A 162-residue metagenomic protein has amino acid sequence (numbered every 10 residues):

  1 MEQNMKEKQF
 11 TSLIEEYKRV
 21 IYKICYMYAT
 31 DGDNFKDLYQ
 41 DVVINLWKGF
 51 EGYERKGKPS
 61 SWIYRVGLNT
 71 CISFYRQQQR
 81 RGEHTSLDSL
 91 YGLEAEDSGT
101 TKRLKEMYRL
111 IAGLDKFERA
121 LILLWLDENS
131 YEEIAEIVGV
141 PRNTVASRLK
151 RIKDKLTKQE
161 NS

Functional and structural regions predicted by a protein language model:
M1-K23, M27, K36: A short, charge-rich alpha-helical start-of-domain segment used by transcription regulators
R19, T30, G57, N129-S130: Residue-level signal for the short linker/turn that defines the boundary of a DNA-recognition helix
K23, D37-I44, K48, G57-N69: Structural recognition of an alpha-helix C-terminal capping motif at a helix-to-coil junction
D33, E132, N143: Residues within helix-turn-helix
V42, V66, L121-I122, I134-A135 (+1 more regions): Hydrophobic positions on the alpha-helical face of helix-turn-helix-like DNA-binding modules
G52, R65-T85, T100: Arg/Lys-rich amphipathic alpha helix in sigma70-family domain 2
G92-G139, T157: Amphipathic alpha-helical segment used for protein-protein interaction
I137-S162: DNA-recognition helix of helix-turn-helix
